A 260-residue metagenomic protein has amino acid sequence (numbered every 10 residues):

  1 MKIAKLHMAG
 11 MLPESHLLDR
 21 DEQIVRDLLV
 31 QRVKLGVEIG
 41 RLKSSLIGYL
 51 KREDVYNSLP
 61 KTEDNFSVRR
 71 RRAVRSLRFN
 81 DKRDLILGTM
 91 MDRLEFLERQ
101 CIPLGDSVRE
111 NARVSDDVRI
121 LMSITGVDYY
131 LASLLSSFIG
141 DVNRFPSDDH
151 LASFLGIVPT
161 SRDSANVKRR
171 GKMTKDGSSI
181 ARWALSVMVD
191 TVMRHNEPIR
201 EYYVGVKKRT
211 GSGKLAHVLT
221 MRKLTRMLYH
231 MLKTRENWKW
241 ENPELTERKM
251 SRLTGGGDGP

Functional and structural regions predicted by a protein language model:
M1-E14, Q23, N65-A73, V167-D176: Short alpha-helix plus adjacent loop in nuclease-associated cores
K2, L29-I120, L245-E247: Glycine-rich, often acidic, oxyanion-interacting loops/wings at catalytic, nucleic-acid, or phospho-protein interfaces
A4-D19, A184, V189-R194: Metal-dependent DNA phosphodiester-chemistry modules and their immediately adjacent helices/loops in DNA-processing
G10-P13, L42, G140-R144, T191-P198 (+1 more regions): Short helix-capping/linker segments at secondary-structure and domain boundaries
D19-L29: Internal, active-site/partner-interface "lid" segment
I120-S123, Y129-R209, G213-K214: Phosphate-backbone recognition surface of nucleic-acid-processing proteins
N166, R170, Y203-P260: Low-complexity, acidic/Ser/Thr- and charged residue-rich accessory regions of DNA metabolism proteins
